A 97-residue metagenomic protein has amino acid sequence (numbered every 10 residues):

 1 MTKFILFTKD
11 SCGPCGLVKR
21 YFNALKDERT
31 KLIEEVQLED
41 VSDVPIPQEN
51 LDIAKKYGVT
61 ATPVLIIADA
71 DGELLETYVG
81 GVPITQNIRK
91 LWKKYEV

Functional and structural regions predicted by a protein language model:
M1-T30: Local sequence-structure signature of Cys/Sec-based thiol-disulfide redox active-site neighborhoods
F7-T8, T30-E49: Thiol-based oxidoreductase modules, predominantly thioredoxin-like and allied folds used for disulfide exchange
S11-P14, D43, I84: Alpha-helix N-cap/loop-to-helix initiation residues
C15, T30-I33, L38, A61 (+1 more regions): Low-complexity, intrinsically disordered short peptide segments enriched in small/polar/basic residues
N23, L32-I33, W92-Y95: Short, charged/polar low-complexity linear motifs in solvent-exposed/disordered segments
L51-A54: Short hydrophobic/charged patches on amphipathic alpha-helices used for structural packing and interfaces
K56-G58: Short loop/turn motifs at secondary-structure junctions and domain boundaries
T60-V97: Non-catalytic, surface beta->alpha helical segment in thiol-disulfide oxidoreductase systems
